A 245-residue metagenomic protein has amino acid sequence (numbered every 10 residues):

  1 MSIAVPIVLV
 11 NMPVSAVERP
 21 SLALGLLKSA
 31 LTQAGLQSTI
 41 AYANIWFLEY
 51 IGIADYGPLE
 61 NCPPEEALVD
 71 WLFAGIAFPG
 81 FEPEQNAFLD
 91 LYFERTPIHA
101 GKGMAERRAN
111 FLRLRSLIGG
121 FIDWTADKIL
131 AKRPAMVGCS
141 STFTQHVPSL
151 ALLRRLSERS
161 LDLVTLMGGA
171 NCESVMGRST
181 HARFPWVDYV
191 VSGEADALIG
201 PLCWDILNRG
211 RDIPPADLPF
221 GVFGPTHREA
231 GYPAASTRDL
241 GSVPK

Functional and structural regions predicted by a protein language model:
M1-N11: Generic start-of-chain signal for non-secretory N-termini
P6, V14-V17, S21-F47, G103 (+1 more regions): Glycine-rich beta-alpha loop elements in corrinoid/cobalamin-binding modules across cobalamin-dependent enzymes
V10-P13, Q85: N-terminal pre-triad scaffold of radical SAM enzymes
T39-D123: Conserved N-terminal ligand/cofactor-binding loop architecture of enzyme catalytic domains
S236-R238: Polynucleotide-recognition surfaces of large bacterial nucleic-acid defense/processing enzymes
K245: Pyridoxal 5′-phosphate
